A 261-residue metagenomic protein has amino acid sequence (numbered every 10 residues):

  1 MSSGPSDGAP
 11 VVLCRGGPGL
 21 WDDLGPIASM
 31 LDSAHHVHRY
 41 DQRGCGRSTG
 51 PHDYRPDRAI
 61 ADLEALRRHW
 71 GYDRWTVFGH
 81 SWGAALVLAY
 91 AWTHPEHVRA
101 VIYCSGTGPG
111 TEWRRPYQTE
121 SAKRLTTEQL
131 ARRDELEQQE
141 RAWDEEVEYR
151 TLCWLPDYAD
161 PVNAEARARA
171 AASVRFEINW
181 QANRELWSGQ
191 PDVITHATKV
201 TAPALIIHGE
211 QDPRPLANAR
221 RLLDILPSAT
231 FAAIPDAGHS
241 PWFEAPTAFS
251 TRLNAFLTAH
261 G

Functional and structural regions predicted by a protein language model:
M1-T49: Conserved HGGG/HGGXW glycine-rich cap/lid loop of the alpha/beta-hydrolase fold
H38, Q42-W82, T251: Active-site loop/oxyanion-hole signature of alpha/beta-hydrolase fold enzymes
D73-P116: Conserved hydrolase catalytic core segment
V101-E137: Flexible "cap/lid" loop of the alpha/beta hydrolase fold
E137-L186: Conserved alpha/beta-hydrolase catalytic His-Asp/Glu region
V200, I206-H208: Short beta-strand/loop motif that positions the catalytic acidic residue of the alpha/beta-hydrolase fold
P213-N218: Conserved alpha/beta-hydrolase "acid-adjacent" motif
A229-G261: Catalytic active-site module of serine/aspartate enzymes centered on a nucleophile-bearing elbow/loop
